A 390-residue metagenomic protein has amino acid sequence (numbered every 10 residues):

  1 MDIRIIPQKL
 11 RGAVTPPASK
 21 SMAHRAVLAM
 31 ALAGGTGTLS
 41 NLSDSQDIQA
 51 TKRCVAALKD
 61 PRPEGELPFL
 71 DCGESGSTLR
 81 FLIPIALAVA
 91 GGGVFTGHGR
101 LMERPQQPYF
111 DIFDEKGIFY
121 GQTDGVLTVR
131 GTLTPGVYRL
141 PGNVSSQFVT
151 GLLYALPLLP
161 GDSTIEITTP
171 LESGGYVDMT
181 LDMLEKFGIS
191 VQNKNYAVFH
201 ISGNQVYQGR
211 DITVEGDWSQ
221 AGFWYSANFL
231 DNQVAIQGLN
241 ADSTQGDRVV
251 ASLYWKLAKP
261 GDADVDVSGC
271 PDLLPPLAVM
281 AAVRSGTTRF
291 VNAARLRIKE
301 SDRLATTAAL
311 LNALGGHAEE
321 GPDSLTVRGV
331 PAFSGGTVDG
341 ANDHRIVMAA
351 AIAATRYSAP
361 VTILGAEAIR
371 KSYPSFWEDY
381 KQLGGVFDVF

Functional and structural regions predicted by a protein language model:
M1-F390: Short, structured segments at the rim of ligand-binding sites
